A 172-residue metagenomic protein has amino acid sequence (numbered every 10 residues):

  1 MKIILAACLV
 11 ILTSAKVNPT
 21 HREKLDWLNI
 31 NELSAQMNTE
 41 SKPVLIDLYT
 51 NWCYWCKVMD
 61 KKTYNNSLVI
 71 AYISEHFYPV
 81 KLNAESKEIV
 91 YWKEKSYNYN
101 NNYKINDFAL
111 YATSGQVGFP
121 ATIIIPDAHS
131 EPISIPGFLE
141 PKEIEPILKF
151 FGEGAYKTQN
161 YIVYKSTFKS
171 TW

Functional and structural regions predicted by a protein language model:
I3-T13: Sec-dependent N-terminal signal peptides
K16-D26, S34, N38, G115 (+2 more regions): Non-globular targeting/processing and membrane-anchoring segments
V17-T20, C53-Y54, W92-Y97: Short, basic, glycine/proline-bearing loop/turn elements
E23-W27, K42, Y49, K62 (+4 more regions): Solvent-exposed, acidic/flexible segments
E40-K57, P79: Short active-site neighborhood of thiol/selenol oxidoreductases, capturing the structured segment around
N51-N65, A128: Periplasmic/extracellular electron-transfer cofactor-ligation site, primarily the c-type cytochrome heme-c attachment
S67-V69, S74-P136, P141, P146-E153: Thioredoxin-like thiol-disulfide oxidoreductase module
